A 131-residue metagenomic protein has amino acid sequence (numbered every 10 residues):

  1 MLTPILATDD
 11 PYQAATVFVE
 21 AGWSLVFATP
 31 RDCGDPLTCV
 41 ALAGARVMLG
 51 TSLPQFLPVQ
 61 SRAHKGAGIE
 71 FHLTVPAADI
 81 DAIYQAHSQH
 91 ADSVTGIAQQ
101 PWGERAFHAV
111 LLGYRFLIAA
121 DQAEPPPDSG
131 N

Functional and structural regions predicted by a protein language model:
M1-I5, S24-V75, A82-V110, A120-N131: Vicinal oxygen chelate
A14-E20, H87, G113-Y114: Conserved active-site tyrosine of GNAT-family acetyltransferases
A15, I80-D81: Ser/Thr-Pro-rich, acidic low-complexity intrinsically disordered regions of eukaryotic RNA-binding
R115-A119: Short glycine-/small-residue motifs
